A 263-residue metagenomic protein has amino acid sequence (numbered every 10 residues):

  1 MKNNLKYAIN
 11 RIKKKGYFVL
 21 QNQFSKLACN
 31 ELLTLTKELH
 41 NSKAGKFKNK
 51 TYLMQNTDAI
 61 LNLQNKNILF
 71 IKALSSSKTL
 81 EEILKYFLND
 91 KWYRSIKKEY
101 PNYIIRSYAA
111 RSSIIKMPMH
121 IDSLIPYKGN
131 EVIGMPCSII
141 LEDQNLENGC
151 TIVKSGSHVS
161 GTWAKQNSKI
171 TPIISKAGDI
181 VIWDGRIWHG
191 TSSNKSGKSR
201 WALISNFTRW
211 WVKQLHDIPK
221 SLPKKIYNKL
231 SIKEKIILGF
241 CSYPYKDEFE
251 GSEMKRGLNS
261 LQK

Functional and structural regions predicted by a protein language model:
M1-K14, Q21-M119: Non-heme Fe(II)-dependent double-stranded beta-helix
L20, I139, V181-W183: Short hydrophobic-aromatic micro-motifs
L20, M135-C137, L203: Hydrophobic residues positioned within well-ordered beta-strands of beta-sheet architectures
S25, I140-E142, N206-T208: Solvent-exposed residues in well-ordered beta-strands and their adjoining turns, especially edge/terminal strands
K26, I125, H189: Glycine-rich nucleotide phosphate-binding loop and flanking beta-alpha elements of Rossmann-like dinucleotide-binding
Y108-A110, Q144, R186-I187: Short Ser/Thr-interspersed hydrophobic loop/turn segments at strand-loop and sheet-helix junctions that line or gate
S113-S175, V212-L222: Catalytic core of non-heme Fe(II) oxygenases with the double-stranded beta-helix
H158-I187, S192-K263: Conserved double-stranded beta-helix
